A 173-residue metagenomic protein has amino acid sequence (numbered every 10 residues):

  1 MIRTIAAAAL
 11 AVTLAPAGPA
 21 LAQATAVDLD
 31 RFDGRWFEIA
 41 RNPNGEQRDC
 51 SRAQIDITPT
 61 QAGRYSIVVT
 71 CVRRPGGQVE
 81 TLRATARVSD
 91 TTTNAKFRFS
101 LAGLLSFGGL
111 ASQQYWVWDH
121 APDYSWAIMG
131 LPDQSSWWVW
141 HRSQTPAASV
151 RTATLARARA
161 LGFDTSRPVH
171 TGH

Functional and structural regions predicted by a protein language model:
M1-A7: Bacterial N-terminal signal peptides that target proteins for export
A7-P16: Bacterial N-terminal signal peptides
P19-H173: A beta-rich soluble binding module of mature secreted/lumenal proteins
